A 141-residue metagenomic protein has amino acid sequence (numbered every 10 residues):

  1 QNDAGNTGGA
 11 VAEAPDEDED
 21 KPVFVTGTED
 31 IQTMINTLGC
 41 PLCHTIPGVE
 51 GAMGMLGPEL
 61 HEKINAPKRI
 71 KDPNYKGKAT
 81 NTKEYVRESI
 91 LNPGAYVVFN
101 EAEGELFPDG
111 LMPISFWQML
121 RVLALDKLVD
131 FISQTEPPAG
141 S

Functional and structural regions predicted by a protein language model:
Q1, P108-S141: C-terminal capping alpha-helices of c-type cytochrome domains
Q1-E19, Q134-S141: N-terminal export/targeting leaders of redox proteins
D18-K21, K71-G77, I114: Second-shell loop/turn segments in exported
P22-V23, D109: Short gly/ser/thr-rich secondary-structure transition/capping motifs
F24, T28, M53, A79 (+2 more regions): Solvent-exposed, acidic/flexible segments
G27, Q32-T80, L91-L106, Q134-S141: Periplasmic/extracellular electron-transfer cofactor-ligation site, primarily the c-type cytochrome heme-c attachment
T33-T37, V86, M112-M119: Flexible gly/pro/ser-rich segments immediately N-terminal to CXXCH heme-c attachment motifs in exported/periplasmic
K83-L91, A95, V122-V129, S133: An amphipathic alpha-helix signature
